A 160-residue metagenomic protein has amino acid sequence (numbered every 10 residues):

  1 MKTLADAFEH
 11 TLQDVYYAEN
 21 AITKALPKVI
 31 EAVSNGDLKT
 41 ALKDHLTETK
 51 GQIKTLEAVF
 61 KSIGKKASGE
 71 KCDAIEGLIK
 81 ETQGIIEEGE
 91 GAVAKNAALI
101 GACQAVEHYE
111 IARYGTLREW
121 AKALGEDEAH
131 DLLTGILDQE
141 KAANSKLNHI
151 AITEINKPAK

Functional and structural regions predicted by a protein language model:
M1-K160: Amphipathic alpha-helical hairpins
